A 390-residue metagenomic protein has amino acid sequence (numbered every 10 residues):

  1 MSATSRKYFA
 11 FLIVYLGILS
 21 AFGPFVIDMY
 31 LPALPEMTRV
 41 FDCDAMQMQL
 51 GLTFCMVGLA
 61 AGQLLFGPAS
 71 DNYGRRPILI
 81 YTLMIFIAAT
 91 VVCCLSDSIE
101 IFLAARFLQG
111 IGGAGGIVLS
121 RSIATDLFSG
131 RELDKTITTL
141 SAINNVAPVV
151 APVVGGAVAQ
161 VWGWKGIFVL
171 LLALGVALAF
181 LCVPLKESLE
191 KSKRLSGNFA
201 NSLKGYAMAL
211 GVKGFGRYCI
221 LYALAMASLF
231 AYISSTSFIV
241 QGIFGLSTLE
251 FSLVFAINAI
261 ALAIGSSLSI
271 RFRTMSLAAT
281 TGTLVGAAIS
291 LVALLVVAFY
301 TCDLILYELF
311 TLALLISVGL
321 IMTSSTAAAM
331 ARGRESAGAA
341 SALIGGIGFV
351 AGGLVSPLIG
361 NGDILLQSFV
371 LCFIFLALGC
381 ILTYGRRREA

Functional and structural regions predicted by a protein language model:
S2-S5, S188-Y218: Juxtamembrane intracellular "pre-TM" segments in multi-pass secondary transporters
D42, G74, L95-I101, G112 (+1 more regions): Helix-breaking motifs and short loop linkers at transmembrane-helix boundaries and internal kinks in secondary membrane
A61-E100: Conserved MFS/SLC helix-loop-helix module at the cytosolic interface between two early adjacent transmembrane helices
I85-V92, E100-L108, I305-T311: Paired small-residue
I101, T138-V183: Helix-loop-helix hairpin linking two adjacent transmembrane segments in secondary transporters
A105-V146: Cytoplasmic helix-loop-helix junction between adjacent transmembrane helices in 12-TM secondary transporters
T280-M322: C-terminal transmembrane helical hairpin of 12-TM major facilitator-type secondary transporters
A328-I364, C372-F373: A late C-terminal transmembrane helix in Major Facilitator Superfamily
